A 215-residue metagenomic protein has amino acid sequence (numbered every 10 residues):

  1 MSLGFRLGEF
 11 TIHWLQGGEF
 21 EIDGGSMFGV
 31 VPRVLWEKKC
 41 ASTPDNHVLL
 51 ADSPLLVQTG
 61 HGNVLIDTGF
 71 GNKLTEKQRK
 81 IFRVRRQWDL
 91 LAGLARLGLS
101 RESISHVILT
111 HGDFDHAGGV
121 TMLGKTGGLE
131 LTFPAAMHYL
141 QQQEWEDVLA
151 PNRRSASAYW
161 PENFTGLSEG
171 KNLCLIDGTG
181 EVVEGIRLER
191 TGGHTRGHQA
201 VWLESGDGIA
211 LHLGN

Functional and structural regions predicted by a protein language model:
S2-L97, A200-N215: Conserved beta-strand hairpin/beta-sheet module of binuclear metal-dependent hydrolase folds, prominently
C40-D45, T126-G127, L188-E189: Short, P/G- and charge-enriched loop/turn segments at secondary-structure junctions
D67, H111, H194: Conserved G/P- and acidic residue-centered "switch" motifs that form tight phosphate/ATP-binding loops in soluble
F70, F114, G197: Short active-site segment of divalent metal-dependent hydrolases/proteases that encodes the spacing between
R85-L99, S103-S105, E130-R190: Metallo-beta-lactamase
I104-D115: Metallo-beta-lactamase
A117-G128: Metal-dependent catalytic neighborhoods of phosphoester/phosphodiester hydrolases
T179-N215: Glycine/small-residue-rich hydrophobic helix-like segments
